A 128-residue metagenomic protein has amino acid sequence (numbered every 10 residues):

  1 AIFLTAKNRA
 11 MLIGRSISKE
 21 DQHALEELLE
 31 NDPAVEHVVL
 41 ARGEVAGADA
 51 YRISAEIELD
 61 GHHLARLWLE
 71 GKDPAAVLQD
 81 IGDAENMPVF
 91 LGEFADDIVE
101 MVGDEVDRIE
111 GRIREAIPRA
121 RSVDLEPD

Functional and structural regions predicted by a protein language model:
A1-D128: Alpha-helical transmembrane segments and adjacent TM-loop junctions that form the membrane-embedded core of multi-pass
